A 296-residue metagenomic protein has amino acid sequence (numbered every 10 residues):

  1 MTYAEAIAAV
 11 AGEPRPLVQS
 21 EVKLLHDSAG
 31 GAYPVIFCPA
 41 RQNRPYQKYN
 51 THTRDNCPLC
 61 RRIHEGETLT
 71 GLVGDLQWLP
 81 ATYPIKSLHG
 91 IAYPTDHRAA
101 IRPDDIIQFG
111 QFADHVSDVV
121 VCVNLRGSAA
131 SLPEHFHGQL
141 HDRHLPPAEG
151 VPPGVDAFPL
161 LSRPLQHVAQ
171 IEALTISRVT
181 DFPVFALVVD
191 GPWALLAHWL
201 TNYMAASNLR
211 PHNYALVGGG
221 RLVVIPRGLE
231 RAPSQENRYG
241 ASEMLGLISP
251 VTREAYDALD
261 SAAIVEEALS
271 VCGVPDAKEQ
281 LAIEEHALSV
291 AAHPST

Functional and structural regions predicted by a protein language model:
M1-Q108, V119, R126, R143-T296: Active-site microenvironments that recognize anionic phosphate/pyrophosphate groups
E134: Nucleotide/phosphate-binding sheet-loop regions of phosphoryl- and nucleotidyl-transfer enzymes
